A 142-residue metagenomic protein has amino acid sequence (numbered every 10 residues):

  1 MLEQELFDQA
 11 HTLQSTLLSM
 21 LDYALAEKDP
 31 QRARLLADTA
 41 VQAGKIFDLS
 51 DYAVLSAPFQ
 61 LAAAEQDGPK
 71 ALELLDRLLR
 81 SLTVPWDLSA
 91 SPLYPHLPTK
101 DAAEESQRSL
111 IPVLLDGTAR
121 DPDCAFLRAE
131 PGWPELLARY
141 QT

Functional and structural regions predicted by a protein language model:
L2-T142: Alpha-helical protein-protein interaction modules
